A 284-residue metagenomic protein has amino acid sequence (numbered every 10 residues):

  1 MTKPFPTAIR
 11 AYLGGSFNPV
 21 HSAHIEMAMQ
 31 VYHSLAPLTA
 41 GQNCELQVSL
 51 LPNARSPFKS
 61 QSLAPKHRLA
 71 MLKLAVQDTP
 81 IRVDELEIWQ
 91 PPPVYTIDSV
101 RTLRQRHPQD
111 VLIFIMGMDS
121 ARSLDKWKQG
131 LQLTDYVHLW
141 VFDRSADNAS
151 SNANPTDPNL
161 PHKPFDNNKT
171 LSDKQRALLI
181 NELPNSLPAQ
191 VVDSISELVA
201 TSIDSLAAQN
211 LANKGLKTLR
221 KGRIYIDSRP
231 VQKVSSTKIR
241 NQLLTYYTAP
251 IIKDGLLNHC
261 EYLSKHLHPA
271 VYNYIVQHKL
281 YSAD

Functional and structural regions predicted by a protein language model:
M1-D284: Nucleotidyltransferase catalytic core that binds NTPs
